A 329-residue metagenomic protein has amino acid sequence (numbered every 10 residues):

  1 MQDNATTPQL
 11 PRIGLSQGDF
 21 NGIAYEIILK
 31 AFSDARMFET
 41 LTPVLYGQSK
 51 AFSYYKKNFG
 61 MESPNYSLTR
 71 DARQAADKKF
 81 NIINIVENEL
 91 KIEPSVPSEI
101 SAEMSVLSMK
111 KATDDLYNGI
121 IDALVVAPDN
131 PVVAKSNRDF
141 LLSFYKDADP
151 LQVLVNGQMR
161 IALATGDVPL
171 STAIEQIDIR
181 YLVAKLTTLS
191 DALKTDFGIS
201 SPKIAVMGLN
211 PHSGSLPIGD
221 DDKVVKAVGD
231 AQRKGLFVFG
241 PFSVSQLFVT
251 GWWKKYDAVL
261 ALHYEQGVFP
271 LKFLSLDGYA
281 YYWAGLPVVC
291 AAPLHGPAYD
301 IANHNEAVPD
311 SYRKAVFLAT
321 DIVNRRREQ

Functional and structural regions predicted by a protein language model:
Q2-Q329: Anion-binding alpha/beta catalytic cores of soluble intermediary-metabolism enzymes, centered on
